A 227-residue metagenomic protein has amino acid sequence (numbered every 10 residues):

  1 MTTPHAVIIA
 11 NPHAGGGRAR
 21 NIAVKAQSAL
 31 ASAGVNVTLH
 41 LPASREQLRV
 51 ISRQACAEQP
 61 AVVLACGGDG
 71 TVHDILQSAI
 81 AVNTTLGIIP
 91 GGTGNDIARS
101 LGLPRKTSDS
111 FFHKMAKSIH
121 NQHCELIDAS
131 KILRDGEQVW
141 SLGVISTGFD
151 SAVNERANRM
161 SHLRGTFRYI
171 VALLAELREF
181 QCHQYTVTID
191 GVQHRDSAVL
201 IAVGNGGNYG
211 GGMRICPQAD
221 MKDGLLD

Functional and structural regions predicted by a protein language model:
M1-V63, H73, S110-K117: ATP/NTP phosphate-donor binding region
P12, C66-G68, I89-G92, N205: Glycine-rich beta-strand-to-loop/alpha-helix junction loops that act as flexible
A19, I189-D190, R195, I215 (+1 more regions): ATP/nucleoside-binding phosphotransfer catalytic cores, i.e., glycine-rich phosphate-binding loops
A33, A81-T85, G91-V199: Catalytic core of DAGKc-family lipid kinases
A43-Q47, G67-G70, G92, G148: Short beta->alpha linker loops
T71-T84: Short Gly/Thr/Asp-enriched flexible loops that form oxyanion-binding sites at enzyme active sites
D74-L76, A98-R99, G212-M213: Short glycine-/acidic-enriched loop or helix-start segments at secondary-structure transitions that form or flank
V199-D227: Internal helical hairpin/lid segments
